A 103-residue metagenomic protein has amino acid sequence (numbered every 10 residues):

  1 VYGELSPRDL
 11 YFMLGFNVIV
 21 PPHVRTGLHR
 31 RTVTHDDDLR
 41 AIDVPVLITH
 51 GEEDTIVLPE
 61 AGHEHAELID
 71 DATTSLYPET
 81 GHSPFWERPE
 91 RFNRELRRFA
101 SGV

Functional and structural regions predicted by a protein language model:
V1-R40: Conserved alpha/beta-hydrolase catalytic His-Asp/Glu region
R40, A66-L68: Solvent-exposed polar/charged
I42, I48-H50, D54: Short beta-strand/loop motif that positions the catalytic acidic residue of the alpha/beta-hydrolase fold
D43-V44, D71: Active-site acidic short loop of glycosyltransferases
T55-A61: Conserved alpha/beta-hydrolase "acid-adjacent" motif
H63-E64, E90: Active-site phosphate/pyrophosphate- and oxyanion-stabilizing loops and adjacent acidic/basic residues in soluble
D71-V103: Catalytic active-site module of serine/aspartate enzymes centered on a nucleophile-bearing elbow/loop
